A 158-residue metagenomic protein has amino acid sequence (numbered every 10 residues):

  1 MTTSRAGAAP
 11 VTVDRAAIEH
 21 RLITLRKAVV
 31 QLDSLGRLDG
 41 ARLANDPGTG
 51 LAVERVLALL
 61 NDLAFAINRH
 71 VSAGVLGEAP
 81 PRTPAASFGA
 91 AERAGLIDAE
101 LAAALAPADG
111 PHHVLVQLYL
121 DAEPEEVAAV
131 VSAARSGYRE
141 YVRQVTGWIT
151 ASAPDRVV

Functional and structural regions predicted by a protein language model:
M1-V158: Solvent-exposed interaction patches of small proteins and small membrane subunits
